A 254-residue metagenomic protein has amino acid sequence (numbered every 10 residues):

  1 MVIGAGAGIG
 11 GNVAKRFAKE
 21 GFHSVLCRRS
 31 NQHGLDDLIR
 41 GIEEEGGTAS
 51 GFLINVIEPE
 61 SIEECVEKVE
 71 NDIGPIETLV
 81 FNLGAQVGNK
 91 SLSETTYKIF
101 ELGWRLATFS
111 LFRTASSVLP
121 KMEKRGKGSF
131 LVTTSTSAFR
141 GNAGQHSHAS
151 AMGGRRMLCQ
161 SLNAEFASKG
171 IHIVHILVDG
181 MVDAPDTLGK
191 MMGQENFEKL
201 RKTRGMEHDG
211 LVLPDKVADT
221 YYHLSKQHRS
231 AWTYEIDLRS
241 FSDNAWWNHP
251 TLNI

Functional and structural regions predicted by a protein language model:
G6-G8: Conserved glycine-rich cofactor-binding loop
F22-D37: Conserved glycine-rich Rossmann-like NAD(P)H-binding loop of the short-chain dehydrogenase/reductase
E63, G84-E101, G144-S147: Conserved mid-core segment of classical short-chain dehydrogenase/reductases
S93-F112, K127, L131, R155: Catalytic Tyr-X3-Lys loop
L106-K124, A164: Amphipathic alpha-helical dimer-interface segment in Rossmann-like NAD(P)H-dependent oxidoreductases
S135: Residue(s) in the substrate-gating loop at a strand-loop-helix junction that position the organic substrate next
R140, S161-I171: Active-site-adjacent segment of SDR/Rossmann-fold oxidoreductases
S168-I171, H175-D179, D183, G193-I254: C-terminal helical subdomain
